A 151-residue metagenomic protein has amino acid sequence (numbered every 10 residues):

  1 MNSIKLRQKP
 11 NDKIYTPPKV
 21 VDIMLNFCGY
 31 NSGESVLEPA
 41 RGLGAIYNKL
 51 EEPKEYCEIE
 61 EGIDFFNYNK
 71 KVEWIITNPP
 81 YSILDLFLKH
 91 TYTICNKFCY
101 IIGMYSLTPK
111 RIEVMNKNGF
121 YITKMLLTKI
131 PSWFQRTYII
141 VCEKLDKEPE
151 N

Functional and structural regions predicted by a protein language model:
M1-N151: Class I S-adenosyl-L-methionine-dependent methyltransferase catalytic core
